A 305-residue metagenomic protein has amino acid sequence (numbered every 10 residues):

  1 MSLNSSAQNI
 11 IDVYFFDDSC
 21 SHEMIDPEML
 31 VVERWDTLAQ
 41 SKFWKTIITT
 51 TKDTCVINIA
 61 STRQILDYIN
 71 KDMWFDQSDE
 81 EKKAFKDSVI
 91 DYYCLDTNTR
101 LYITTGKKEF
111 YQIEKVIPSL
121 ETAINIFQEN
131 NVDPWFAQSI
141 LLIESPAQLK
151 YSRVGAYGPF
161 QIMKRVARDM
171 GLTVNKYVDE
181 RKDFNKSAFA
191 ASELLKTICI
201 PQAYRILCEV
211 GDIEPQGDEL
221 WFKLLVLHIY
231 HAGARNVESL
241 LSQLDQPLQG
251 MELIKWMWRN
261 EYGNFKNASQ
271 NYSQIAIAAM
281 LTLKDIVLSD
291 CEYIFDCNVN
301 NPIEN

Functional and structural regions predicted by a protein language model:
M1-L142, K150-Y151, E193, T197-E219 (+1 more regions): Cell-wall glycan-active module
Q112, Y177-A188: Active-site metal-coordination segments of metallo-dependent hydrolases
I143-P159, V166, G233: Cell-wall polysaccharide-cleaving catalytic domain and substrate-binding groove, primarily in peptidoglycan/chitin
G155-K176, S187-C199, M251: Substrate-binding/active-site groove segments that recognize and process beta-1,4-linked N-acetyl-hexosamine
F222: Active-site microenvironments of hydrolase-like enzyme catalytic domains
